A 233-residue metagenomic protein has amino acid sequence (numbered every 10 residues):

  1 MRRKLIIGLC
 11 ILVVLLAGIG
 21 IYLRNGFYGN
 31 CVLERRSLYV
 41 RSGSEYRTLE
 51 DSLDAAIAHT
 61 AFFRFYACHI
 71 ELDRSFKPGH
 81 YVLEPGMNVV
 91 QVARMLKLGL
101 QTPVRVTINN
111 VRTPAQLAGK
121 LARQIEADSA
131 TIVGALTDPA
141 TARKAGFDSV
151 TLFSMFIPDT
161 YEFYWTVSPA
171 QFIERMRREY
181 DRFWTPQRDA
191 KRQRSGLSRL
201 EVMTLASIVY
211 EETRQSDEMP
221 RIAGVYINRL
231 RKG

Functional and structural regions predicted by a protein language model:
M1-G233: Conserved catalytic or metal-liganding residues and their short signature motifs at active sites of enzymes
